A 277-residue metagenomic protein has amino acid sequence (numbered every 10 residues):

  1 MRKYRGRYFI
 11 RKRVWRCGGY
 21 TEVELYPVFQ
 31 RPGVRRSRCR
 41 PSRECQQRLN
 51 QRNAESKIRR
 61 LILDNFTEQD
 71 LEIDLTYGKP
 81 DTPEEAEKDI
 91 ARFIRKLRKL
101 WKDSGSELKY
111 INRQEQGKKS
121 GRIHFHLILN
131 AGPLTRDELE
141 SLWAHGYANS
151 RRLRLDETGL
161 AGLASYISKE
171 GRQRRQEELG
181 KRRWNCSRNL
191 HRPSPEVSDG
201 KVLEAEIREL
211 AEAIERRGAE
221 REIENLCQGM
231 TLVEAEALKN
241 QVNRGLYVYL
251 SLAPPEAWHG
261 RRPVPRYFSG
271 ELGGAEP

Functional and structural regions predicted by a protein language model:
M1-G121, A131-P277: Right-hand nucleic-acid polymerase module
